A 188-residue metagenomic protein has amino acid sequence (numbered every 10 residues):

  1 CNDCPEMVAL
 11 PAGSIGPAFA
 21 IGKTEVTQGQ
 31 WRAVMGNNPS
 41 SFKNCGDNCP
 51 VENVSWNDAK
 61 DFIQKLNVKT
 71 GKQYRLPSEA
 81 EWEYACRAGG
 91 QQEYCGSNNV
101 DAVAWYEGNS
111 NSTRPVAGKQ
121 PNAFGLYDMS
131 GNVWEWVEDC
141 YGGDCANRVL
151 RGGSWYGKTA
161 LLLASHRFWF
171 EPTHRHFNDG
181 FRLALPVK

Functional and structural regions predicted by a protein language model:
C1-S40, V54-N57, S130-G131, G180-L183: A short glycine-rich, aromatic-capped structural motif
D3, N44-C45, N53-F168, P172-F177: Functional-site microenvironments in short loops/helix caps that host divalent-cation chemistry
V187-K188: Short, solvent-exposed mixed-charge patches
